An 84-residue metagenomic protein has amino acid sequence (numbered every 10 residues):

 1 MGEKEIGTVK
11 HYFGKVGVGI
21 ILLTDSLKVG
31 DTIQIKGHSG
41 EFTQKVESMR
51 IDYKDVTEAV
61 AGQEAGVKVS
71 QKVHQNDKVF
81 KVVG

Functional and structural regions predicted by a protein language model:
G2-G84: Beta-strand/loop-dominated core regions that host nucleotide or nucleotide-derived cofactor-binding catalytic loops
